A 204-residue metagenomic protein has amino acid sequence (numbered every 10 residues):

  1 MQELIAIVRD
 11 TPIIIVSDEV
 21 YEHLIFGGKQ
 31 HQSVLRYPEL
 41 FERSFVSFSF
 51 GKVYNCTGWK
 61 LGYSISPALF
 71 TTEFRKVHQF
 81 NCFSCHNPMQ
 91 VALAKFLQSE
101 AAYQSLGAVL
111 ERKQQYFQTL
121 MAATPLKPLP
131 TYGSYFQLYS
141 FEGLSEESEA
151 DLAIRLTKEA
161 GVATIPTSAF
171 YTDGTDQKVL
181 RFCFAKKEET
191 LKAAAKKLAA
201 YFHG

Functional and structural regions predicted by a protein language model:
M1-G204: PLP-dependent class I/II
